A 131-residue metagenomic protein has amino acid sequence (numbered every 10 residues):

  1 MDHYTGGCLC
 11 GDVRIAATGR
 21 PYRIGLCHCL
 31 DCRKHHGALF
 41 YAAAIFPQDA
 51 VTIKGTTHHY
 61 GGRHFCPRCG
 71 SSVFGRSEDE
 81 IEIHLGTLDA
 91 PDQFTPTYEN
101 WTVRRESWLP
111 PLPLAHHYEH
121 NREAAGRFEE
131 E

Functional and structural regions predicted by a protein language model:
M1-G7, D12-E131: A short Gly-Trp-Pro
